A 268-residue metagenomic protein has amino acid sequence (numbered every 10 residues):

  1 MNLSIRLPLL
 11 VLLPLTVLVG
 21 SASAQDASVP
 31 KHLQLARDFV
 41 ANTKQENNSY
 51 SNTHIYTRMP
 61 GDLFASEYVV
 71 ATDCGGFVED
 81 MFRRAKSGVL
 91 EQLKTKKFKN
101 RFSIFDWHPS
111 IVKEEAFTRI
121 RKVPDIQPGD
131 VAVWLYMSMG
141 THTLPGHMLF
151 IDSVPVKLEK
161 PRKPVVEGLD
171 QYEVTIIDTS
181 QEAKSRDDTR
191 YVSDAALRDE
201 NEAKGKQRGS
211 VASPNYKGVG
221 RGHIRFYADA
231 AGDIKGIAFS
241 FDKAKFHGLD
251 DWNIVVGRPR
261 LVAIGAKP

Functional and structural regions predicted by a protein language model:
M1-I5: N-terminal secretory signal peptides that target proteins for export/translocation
P8-L18: Bacterial N-terminal signal peptides
L13, S66-E67, E115-T118: Generic anion/oxyanion-binding catalytic loop in active/binding sites
A24-K96, F226-P268: N-terminal capping segments
K94-E182: ...with weaker cross-activation on analogous glycine-rich loops/strands in unrelated enzymes
D170-P268: Low-complexity, Gly/Ser/Thr/Pro-rich intrinsically disordered linker/tail segments
